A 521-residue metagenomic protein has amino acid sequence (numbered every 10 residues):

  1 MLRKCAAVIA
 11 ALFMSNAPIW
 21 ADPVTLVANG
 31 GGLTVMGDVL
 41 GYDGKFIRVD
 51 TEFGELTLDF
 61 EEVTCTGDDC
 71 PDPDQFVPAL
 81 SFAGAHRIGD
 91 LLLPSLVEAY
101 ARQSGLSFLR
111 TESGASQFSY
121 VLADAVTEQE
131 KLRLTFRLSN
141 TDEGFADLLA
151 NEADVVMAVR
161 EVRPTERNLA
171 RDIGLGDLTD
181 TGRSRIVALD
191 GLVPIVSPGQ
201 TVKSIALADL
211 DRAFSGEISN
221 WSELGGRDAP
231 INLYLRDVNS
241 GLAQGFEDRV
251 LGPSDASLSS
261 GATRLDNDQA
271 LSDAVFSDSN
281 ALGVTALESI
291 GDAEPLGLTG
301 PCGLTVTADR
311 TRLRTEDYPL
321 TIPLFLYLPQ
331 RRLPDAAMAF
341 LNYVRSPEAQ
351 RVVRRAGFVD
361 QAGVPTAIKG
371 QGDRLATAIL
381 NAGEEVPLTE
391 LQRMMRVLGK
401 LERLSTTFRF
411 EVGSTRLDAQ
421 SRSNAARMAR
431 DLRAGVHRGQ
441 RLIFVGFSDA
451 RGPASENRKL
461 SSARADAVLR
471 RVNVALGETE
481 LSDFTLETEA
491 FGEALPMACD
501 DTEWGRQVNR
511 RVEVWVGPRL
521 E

Functional and structural regions predicted by a protein language model:
K4-N16: Bacterial N-terminal signal peptides
A6-A7, R264, V516: Intrinsically disordered, low-complexity segments enriched in glycine/proline and serine/threonine
S15-P23: Bacterial Sec-dependent signal peptides at the C-terminal "C-region" and cleavage site
P23-R433, H437-G439, A467-R470, L481-S482: Exported/periplasmic ABC-transporter solute-binding proteins
A125, Q129, L138, E143 (+1 more regions): Periplasmic OmpA-like peptidoglycan-binding domain that tethers envelope proteins to the cell wall
L442-S448: Glycine- and acidic-rich phosphate- and metal-coordinating loops
